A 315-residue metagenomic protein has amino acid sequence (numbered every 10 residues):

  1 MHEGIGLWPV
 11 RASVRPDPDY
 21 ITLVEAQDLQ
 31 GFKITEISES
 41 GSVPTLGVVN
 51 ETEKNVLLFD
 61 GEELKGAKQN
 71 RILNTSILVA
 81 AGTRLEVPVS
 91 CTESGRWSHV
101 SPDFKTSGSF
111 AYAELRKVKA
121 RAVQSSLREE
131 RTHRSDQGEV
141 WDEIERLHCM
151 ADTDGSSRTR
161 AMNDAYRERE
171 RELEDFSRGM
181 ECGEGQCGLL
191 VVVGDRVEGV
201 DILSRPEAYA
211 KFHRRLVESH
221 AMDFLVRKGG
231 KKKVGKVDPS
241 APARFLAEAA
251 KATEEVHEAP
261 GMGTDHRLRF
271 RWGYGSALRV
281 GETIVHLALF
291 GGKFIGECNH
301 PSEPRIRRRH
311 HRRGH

Functional and structural regions predicted by a protein language model:
M1-E3, E93-R158, Y166-F176, V191 (+1 more regions): Terminal connector regions
M1-G41, G47, P88-T92, S98-V100: N-terminal, Lys/Arg-enriched amphipathic/low-complexity engagement segments that precede the first folded domain
M1-G6, A12, E63, A67-S109: Intrinsically disordered, low-complexity Pro/Gly/Ser/Thr-rich segments with frequent PxxP/GP/PP motifs and embedded
L46-V56: Asparagine-centered strand-capping/turn motif at beta-strand->loop junctions
K54-N55, L64-G66, P206: Short, surface-exposed beta-strand-loop junctions and turns on beta-sheet-rich folds
L58-D60: Beta-strand-rich binding/interaction modules
V140-R244: A contiguous, surface-oriented mixed alpha/beta subdomain in the mid-to-C-terminal portion of proteins that forms
V197, P206, K211-H315: Conserved phosphate-interacting/catalytic interface
